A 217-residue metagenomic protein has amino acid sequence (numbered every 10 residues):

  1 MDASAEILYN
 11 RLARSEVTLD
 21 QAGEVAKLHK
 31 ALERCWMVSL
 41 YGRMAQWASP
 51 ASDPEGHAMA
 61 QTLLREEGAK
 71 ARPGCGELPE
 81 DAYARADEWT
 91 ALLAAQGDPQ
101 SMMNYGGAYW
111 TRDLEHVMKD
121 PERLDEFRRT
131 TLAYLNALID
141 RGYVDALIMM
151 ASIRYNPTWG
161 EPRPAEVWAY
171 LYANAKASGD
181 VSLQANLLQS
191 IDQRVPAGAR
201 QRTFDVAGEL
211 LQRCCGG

Functional and structural regions predicted by a protein language model:
D2-L19, P79-L93, F127-L138, Y170-L171: Amphipathic alpha-helices of TPR/Sel1-like and other helical repeat/solenoid scaffolds
L19-V25, L32-C35, S39, Q46 (+8 more regions): Short helix-capping/linker turns of helical repeat alpha-solenoids
R34-E88, T111-Y134, Q184-L188: Short coil/linker segments at helix-helix boundaries
T90, Y105-G106, L135, M150 (+2 more regions): Inward-facing hydrophobic residues that define packing positions of alpha-helical scaffold repeats
K119, D125-T158, P162: Flexible, glycine-rich surface segments
E161-V181, G208: TPR/TPR-like (Sel1-like) alpha-helical repeat modules
V181-G217: Terminal, low-structured helical/coil segments at or just beyond the last alpha-helical repeat
